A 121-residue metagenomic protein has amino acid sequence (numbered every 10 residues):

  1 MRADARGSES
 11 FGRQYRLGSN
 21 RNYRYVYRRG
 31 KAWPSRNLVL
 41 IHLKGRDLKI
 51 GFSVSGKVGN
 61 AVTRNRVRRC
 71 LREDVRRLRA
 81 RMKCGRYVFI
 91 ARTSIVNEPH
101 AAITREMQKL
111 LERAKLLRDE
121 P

Functional and structural regions predicted by a protein language model:
M1-P121: Positively charged, solvent-exposed patches that mediate nucleic-acid binding
